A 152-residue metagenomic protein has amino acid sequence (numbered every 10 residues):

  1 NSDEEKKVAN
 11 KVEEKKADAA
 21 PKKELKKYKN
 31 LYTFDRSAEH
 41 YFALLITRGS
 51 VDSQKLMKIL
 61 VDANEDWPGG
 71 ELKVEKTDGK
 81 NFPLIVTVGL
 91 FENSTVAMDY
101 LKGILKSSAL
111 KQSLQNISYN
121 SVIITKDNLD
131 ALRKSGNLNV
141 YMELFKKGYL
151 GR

Functional and structural regions predicted by a protein language model:
N1-R152: Acidic/polar low-complexity segments and flexible, solvent-exposed patches
